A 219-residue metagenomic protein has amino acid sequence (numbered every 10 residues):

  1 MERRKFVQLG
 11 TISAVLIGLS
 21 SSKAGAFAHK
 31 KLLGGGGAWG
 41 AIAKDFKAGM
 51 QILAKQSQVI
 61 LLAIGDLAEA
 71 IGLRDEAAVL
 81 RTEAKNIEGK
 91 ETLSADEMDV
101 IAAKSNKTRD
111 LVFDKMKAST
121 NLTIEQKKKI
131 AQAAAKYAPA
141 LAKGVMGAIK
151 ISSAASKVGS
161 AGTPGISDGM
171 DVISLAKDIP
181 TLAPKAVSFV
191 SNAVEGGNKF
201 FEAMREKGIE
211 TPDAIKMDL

Functional and structural regions predicted by a protein language model:
M1-A14, G25: N-terminal secretory signal peptides and thylakoid transit peptides that target proteins across membranes
R4, I42-A54, K127-A142: Short, surface-exposed loop and linker segments with low hydrophobicity and enrichment for Pro/Ser/Thr
V15-L19: Hydrophobic core
S21-K23: N-terminal signal peptide c-region/cleavage motif recognized by signal peptidases
F27-T92, D218: Immediate post-signal-peptide N-terminus of mature secreted/exported proteins
I52, Q56-V59, G72, E97 (+3 more regions): Alpha-helix N-cap/loop-to-helix boundary motif
T92-D99: Glycine-rich, Lys/Arg-enriched anion-binding loops that position phosphate/diphosphate groups for phosphoryl
D99-A214: Extended amphipathic alpha-helical interaction segments
